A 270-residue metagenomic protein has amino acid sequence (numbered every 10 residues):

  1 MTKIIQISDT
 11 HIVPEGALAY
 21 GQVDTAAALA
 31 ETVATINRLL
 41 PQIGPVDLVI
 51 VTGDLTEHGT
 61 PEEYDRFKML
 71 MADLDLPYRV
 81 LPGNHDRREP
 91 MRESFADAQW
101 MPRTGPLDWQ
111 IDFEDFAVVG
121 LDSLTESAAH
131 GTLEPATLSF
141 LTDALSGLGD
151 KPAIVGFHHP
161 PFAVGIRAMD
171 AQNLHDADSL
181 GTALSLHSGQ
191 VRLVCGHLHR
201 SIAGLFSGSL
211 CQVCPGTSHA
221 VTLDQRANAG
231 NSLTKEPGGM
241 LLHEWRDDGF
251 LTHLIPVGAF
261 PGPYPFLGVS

Functional and structural regions predicted by a protein language model:
M1-R66, P106: N-terminal active-site segment of His-dependent metallophosphoesterases
T2-P14, D115-T125, I154-F157, S209-P215 (+1 more regions): Active-site-proximal beta-strand elements of phosphoester/diester hydrolases
Q6-S8, D47-D54, Y78-N84, D122 (+3 more regions): Active-site neighborhood of phospho(di)ester-bond hydrolases with catalytic His/Asp-centered motifs
V13-E15, E57-E62, N84-R92, E126-A129 (+3 more regions): Active-site environment of divalent metal-dependent phosphoester hydrolases
L18-D24, D97, S127, I166-N173 (+1 more regions): Short glycine-enriched, charge-decorated loop/helix-capping segments at active-site entrances that position
A30, T35, A183, L205-S270: Binuclear metal-dependent phosphoesterase catalytic core
T32-L48, H130-L210, L242, F250-L251 (+1 more regions): His/acidic metal-ligating clusters that form di-metal
T60-S146, S179-G189, A229-E244: Extended active-site neighborhood of metal-dependent phosphoesterases/phosphodiesterases
